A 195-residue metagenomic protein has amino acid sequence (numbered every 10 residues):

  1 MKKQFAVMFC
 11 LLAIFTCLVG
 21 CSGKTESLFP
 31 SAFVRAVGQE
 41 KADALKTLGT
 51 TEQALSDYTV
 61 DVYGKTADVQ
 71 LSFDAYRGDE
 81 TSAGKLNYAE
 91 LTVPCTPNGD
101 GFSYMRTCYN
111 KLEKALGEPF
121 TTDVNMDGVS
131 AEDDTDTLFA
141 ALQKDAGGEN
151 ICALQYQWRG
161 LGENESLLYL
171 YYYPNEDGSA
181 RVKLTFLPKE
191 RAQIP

Functional and structural regions predicted by a protein language model:
M1-V7, L11: Positively charged n-region of N-terminal signal peptides that target proteins for export
C17-G20: C-terminal motif of bacterial Sec signal peptides marking the signal peptidase cleavage site
S22-K24: Bacterial signal peptide processing site
S27-V34, T96-G99: Short, recurring structural edge motifs at helix starts
R35-Q39: A glycine-biased structural micro-motif
E40-T66: Post-signal-peptide N-terminal segment of Sec-exported extracytoplasmic proteins
A67-L154: Long, charged/polar, surface-exposed segments that mediate recognition or autoinhibition
P94, D133-P195: An acidic-aromatic pocket/loop used at catalytic or ligand-binding sites
